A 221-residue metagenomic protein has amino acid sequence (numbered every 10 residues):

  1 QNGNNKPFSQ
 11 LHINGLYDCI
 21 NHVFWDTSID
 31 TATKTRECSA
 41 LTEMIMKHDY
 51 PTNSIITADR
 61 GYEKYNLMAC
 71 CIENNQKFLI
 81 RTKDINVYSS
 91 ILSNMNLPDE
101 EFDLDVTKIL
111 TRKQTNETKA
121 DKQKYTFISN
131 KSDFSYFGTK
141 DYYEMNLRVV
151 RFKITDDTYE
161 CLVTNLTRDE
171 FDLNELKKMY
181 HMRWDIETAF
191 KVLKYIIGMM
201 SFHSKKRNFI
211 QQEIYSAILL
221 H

Functional and structural regions predicted by a protein language model:
N2-H221: Single, function-defining residue in the core of a domain
